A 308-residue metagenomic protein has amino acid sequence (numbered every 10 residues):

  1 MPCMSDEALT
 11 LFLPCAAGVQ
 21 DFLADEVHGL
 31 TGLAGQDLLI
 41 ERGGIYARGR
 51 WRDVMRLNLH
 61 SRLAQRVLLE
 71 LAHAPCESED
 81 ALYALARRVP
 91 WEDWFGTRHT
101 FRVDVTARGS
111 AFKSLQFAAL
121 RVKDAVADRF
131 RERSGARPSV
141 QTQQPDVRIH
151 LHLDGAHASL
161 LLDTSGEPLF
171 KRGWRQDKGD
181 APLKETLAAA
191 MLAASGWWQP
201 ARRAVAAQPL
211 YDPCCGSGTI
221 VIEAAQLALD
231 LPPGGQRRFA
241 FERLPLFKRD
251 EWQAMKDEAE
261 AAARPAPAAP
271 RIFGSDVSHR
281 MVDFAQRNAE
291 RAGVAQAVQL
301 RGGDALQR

Functional and structural regions predicted by a protein language model:
M1-A8, A261, V277: Short, low-complexity, intrinsically disordered N-terminal peptides in bacterial proteins
S5-V147, A204: Non-catalytic nucleic-acid substrate-recognition regions in nucleic-acid-modifying enzymes
R42, L162-T164, C214: Glycine-rich, histidine-containing beta strand-loop boundary motifs that form or position
E92-D93, D304-R308: A short, acidic, amphipathic alpha-helical segment used as a generic capping/interface helix at domain edges
T106, D154-A194: Class I S-adenosyl-L-methionine
L183-L306: Conserved S-adenosyl-L-methionine
